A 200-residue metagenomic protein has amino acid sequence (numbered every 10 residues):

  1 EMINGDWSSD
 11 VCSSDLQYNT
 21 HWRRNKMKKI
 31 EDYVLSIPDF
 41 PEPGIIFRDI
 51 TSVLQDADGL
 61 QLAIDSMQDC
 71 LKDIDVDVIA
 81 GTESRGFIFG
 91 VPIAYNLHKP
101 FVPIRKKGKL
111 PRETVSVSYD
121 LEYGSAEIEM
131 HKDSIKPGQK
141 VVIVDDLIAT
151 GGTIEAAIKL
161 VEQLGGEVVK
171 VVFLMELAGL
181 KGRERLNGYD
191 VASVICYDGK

Functional and structural regions predicted by a protein language model:
E1-D15, V171: Single conserved hydrophobic/aromatic residue that forms the stacking wall/gate of nucleotide- or nucleobase-binding
C12-K26: Short, Lys/Arg-enriched N-terminal segments with co-localized hydrophobic residues within the first ~10-30 amino acids
M27-V76: Active-site-facing substrate-recognition patch
I30-Y33, E155-K200: PRPP-dependent phosphoribosyltransferase catalytic core
V76-E83: Short glycine-rich phosphate-binding loop at a beta-alpha junction
I88-L97, I158: Short Gly/Thr/Asp-enriched flexible loops that form oxyanion-binding sites at enzyme active sites
P100-V142: Short, glycine/charge-rich flexible loops or terminal/linker lids adjacent to PRPP-binding catalytic cores
D146, G151: Conserved G/P- and acidic residue-centered "switch" motifs that form tight phosphate/ATP-binding loops in soluble
